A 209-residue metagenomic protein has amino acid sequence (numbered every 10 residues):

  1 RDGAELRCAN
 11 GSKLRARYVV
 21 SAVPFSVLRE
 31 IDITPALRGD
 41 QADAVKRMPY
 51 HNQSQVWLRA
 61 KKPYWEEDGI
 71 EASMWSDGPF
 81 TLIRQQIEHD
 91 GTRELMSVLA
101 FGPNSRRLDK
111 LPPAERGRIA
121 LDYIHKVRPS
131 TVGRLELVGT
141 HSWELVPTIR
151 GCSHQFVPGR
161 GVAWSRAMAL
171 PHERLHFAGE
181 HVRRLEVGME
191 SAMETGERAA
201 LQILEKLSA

Functional and structural regions predicted by a protein language model:
G3-E5, A22, N52, D68-A209: Conserved flavin/dinucleotide-binding core of flavoenzymes
A4, S12, S26: Glycine-centered loop/turn positions within well-structured domains that cap or flank conserved ligand/cofactor-binding
A9, R59-K61, F101: Solvent-exposed residues in well-ordered beta-strands and their adjoining turns, especially edge/terminal strands
A9-Y18: Core beta-strand elements of the Rossmann-like FAD/NAD(P) dinucleotide-binding domain in flavoenzyme oxidoreductases
Y18-D40, W57: Flavin (primarily FAD) binding-site architecture
P35-A42, H154-P158: Short glycine/proline- and charge-enriched loop/turn segments that cap or connect secondary-structure elements
D40-D68: Central beta-strand plus flanking loop segment that forms part of the substrate or channel wall within the catalytic
